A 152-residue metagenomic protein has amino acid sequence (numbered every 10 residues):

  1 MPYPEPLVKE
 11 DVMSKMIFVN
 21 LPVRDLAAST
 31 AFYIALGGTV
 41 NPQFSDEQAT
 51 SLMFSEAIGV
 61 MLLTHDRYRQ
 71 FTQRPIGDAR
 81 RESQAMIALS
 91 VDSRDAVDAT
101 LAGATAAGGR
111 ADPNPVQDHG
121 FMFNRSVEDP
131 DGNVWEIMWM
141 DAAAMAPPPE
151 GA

Functional and structural regions predicted by a protein language model:
P2-T30, L36, Q84-L89, M140-A152: N-terminal beta-strand motif that seeds the catalytic metal site of vicinal oxygen chelate
P2-V8, S51-L52, L101-A152: Vicinal oxygen chelate
M16-R24, T50-M53, R74-G103, F123-E128: Vicinal oxygen chelate
N20-R69: Core segments of cupin and vicinal oxygen chelate
T30, D98, W135: Alpha-helical elements of the RecA-like P-loop NTPase motor core of helicases
Y33-L36, E47, S51, G59 (+3 more regions): Membrane-topology and secretion signals of cell-surface/extracellular proteins
S55-A57, H65-R67, V91-R94, P130 (+1 more regions): Short loop segments at secondary-structure junctions
Y68-P75, A144-P147: A short, acidic/glycine-rich surface segment
